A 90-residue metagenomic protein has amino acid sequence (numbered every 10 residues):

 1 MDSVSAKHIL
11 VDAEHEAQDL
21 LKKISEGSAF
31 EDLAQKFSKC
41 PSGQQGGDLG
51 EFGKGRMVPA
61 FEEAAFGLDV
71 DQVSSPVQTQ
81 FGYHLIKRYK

Functional and structural regions predicted by a protein language model:
M1-E26, P41-M57, I86-K90: Well-structured core secondary-structure elements of compact alpha/beta domains
M1-L10, K36-F37, A60-K90: Proteostasis/folding factors centered on peptidyl-prolyl cis-trans isomerases
H15-K22, E31-Q35, E63: Solvent-exposed, polar/charged alpha-helical surfaces in well-ordered, non-transmembrane soluble domains, broadly
E26-G27, V70: Charged, alpha-helical scaffolding/interaction elements associated with membrane systems
F30, G43-Q44, S75: Generic macromolecular interface patches on structured domains
